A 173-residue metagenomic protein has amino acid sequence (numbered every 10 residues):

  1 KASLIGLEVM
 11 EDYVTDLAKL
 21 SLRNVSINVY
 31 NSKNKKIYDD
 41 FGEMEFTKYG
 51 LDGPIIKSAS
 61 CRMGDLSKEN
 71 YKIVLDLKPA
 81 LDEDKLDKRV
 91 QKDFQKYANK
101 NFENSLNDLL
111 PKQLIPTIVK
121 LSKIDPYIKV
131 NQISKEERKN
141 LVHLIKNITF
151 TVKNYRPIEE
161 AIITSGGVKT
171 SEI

Functional and structural regions predicted by a protein language model:
K1-L4, V152: Short intrinsically disordered, low-complexity coil segments enriched in acidic
S3-I128: An anion/pyrophosphate-binding glycine-rich loop and adjacent beta-alpha core in soluble alpha-beta enzymes
P116-I173: A glycine-rich dinucleotide-binding beta-alpha-beta segment and adjacent secondary-structure elements that constitute
